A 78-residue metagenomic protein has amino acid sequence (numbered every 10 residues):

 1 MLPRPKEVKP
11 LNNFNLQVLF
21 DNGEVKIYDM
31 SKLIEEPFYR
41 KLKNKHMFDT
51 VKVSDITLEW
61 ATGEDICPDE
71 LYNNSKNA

Functional and structural regions predicted by a protein language model:
M1-A78: Motif-centric detector for short Cys/His coordination patterns
